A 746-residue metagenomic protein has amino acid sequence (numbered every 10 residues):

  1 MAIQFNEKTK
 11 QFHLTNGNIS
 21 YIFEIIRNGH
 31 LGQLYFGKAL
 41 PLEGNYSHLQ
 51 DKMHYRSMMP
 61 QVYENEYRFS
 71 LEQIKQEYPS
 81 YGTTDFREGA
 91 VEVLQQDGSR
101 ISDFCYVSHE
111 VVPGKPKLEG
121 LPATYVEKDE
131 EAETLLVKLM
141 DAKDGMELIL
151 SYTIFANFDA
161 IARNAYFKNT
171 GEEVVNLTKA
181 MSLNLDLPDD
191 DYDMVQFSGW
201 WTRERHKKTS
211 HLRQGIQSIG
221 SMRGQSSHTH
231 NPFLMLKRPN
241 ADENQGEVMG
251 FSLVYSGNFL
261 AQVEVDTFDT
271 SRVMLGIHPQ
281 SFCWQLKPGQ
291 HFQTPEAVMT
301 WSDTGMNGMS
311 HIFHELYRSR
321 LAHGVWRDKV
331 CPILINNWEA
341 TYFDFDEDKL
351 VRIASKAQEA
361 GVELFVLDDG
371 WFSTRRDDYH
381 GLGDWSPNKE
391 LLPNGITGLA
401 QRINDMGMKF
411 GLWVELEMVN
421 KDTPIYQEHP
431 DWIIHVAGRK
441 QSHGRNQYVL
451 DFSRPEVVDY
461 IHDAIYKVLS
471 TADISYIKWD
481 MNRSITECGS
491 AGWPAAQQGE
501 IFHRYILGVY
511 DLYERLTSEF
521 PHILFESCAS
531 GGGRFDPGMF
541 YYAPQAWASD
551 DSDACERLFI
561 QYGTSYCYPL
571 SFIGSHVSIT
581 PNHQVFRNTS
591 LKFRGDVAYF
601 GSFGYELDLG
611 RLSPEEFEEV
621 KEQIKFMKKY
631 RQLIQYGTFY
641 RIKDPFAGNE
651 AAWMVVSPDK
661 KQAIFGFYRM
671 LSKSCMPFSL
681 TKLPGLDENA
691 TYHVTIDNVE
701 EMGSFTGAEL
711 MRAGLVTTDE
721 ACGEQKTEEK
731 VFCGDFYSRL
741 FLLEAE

Functional and structural regions predicted by a protein language model:
F5, K10-G17, Y21, L31-E264 (+2 more regions): Polysaccharide-binding surfaces and accessory modules of carbohydrate-active proteins
N18, A165, G289, I335 (+8 more regions): Conserved, mostly hydrophobic/aromatic
S70-L118, N240, Q245-N258, T300-V325 (+4 more regions): Glycine-rich, aromatic-flanked loop segments that form ligand/cofactor-binding clefts across common enzyme folds
S99-Y106, W284-D303, F736-L743: Short Pro-Gly-centered flexible turn/kink motifs
L234, E243, P645-E688: Carbohydrate-binding surface patches
W326-H462, Y476: Aromatic-lined carbohydrate-binding/catalytic grooves of carbohydrate-active enzymes
N420-D459, H503-G610: Glycan-recognition surfaces
L671-E746: C-terminal beta-sandwich/jelly-roll accessory domains of carbohydrate-active enzymes
